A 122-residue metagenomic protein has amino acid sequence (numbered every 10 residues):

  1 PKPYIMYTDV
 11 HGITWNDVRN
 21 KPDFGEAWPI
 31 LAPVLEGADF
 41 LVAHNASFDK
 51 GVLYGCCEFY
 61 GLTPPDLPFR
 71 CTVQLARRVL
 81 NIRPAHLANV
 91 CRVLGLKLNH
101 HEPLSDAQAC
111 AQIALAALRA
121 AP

Functional and structural regions predicted by a protein language model:
P1-D66, N81-P84, A88-H101: Conserved non-catalytic scaffold segment of RNase H-like nuclease domains
T8, T72, C110: Ser/Thr-centric signal marking residues that sit in or immediately flank functional binding/regulatory motifs
T63-A76: Conserved beta-strand -> loop -> alpha-helix junction used to position metal-binding or nucleic-acid-contacting
D106: Conserved catalytic/binding loops enriched for acidic/polar residues
A111-P122: Acidic two-metal-ion nuclease catalytic site recognized across multiple nuclease folds, prominently DnaQ/RNase D-T
